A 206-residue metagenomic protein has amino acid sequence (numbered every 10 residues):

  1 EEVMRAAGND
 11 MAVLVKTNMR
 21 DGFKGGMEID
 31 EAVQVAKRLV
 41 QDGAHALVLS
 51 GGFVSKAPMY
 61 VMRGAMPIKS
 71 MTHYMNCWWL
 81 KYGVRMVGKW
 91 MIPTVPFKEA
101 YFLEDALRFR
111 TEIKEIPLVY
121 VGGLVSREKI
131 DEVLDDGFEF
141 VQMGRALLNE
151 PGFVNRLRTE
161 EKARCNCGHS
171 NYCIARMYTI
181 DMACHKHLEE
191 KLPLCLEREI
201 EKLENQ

Functional and structural regions predicted by a protein language model:
E1-Q206: Flavin-dependent oxidoreductase catalytic cores
